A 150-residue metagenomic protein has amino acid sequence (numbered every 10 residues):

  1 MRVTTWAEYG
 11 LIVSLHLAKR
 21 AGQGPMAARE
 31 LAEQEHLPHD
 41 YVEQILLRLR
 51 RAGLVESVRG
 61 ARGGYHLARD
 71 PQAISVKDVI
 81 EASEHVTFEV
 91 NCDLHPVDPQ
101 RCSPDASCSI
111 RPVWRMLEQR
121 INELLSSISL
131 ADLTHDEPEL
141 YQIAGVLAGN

Functional and structural regions predicted by a protein language model:
M1-T5: Short amphipathic alpha-helical boundary/capping segments
L11-G22: Short amphipathic alpha-helical interface segments
M26-H36: A short alpha-helical element within helix-turn-helix/winged-helix DNA-binding domains across DNA-binding proteins
I45-A52: Basic amphipathic alpha-helical segments that dock to polyanions
L54-A68: Beta-hairpin "wing" of winged helix-turn-helix
V76, L94-N150: C-terminal regulatory/oligomerization modules of transcriptional regulators
